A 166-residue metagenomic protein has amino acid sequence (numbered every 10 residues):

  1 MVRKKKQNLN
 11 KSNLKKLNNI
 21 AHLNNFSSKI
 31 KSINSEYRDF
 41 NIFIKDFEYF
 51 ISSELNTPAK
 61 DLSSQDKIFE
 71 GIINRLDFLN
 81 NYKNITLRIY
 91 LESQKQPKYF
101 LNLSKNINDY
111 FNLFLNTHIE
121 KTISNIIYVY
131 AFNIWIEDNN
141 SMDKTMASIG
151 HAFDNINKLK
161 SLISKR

Functional and structural regions predicted by a protein language model:
M1-L9, H151: Low-complexity, polar/amphipathic intrinsically disordered segments that mediate membrane, lipid-surface
R3-K4, K83, Y110: Solvent-exposed interaction surfaces and binding hotspots enriched for charged
Q7-N19, S27, K31-A59, F69-L76 (+2 more regions): An amphipathic alpha-helix adjacent to DNA-recognition modules
D46, F50, E54, R75 (+5 more regions): Amphipathic alpha-helical segments in well-ordered regions
N56-K60, R88-K95, N116, N133-D138: General structural signal for alpha-helix termini and helix-helix connectors
L79: Charged, terminal alpha-helix-loop-beta segments that serve as non-catalytic nucleic-acid engagement and/or assembly
Q96-V129: Amphipathic alpha-helical packing segments from all-alpha helical-bundle domains
N116-R166: Hydrophobic/aromatic-rich alpha-helical bundle segments in the mid-to-C-terminal region
